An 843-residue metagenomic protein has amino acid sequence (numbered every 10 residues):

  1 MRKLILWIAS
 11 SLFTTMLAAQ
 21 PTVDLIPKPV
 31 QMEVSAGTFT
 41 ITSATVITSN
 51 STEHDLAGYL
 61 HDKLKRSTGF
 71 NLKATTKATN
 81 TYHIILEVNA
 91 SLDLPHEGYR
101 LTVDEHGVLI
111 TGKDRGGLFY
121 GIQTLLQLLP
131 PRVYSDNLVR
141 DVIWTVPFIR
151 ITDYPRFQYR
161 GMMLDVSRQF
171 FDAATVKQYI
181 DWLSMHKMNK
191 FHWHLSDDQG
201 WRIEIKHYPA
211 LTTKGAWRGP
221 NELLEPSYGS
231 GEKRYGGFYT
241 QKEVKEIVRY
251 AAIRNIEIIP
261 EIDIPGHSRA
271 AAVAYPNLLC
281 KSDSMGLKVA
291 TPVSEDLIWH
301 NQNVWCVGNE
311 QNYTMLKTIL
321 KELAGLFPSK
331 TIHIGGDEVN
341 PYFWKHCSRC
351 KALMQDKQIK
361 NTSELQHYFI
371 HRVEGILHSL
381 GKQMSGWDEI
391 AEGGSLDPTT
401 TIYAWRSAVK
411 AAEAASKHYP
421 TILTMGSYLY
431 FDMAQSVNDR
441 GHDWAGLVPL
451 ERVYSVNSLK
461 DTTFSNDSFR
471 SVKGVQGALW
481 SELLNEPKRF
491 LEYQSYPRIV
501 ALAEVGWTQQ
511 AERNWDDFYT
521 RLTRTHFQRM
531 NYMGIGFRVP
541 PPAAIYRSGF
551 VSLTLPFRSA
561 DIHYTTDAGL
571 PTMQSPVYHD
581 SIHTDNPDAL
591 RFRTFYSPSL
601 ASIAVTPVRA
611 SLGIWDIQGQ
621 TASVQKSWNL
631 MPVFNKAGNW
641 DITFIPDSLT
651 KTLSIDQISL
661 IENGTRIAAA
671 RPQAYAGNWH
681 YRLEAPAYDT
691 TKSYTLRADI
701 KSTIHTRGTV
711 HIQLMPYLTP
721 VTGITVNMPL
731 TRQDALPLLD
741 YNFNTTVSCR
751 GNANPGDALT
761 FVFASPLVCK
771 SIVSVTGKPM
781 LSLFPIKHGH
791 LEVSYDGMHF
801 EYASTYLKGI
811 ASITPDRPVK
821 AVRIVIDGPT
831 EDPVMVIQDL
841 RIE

Functional and structural regions predicted by a protein language model:
A19, T48, Q509, R513-I614: Short, compositionally stereotyped local motifs that mark structural "simplifiers"
Q20-F157, F490, G506-Y532: Contiguous, structured surface segment used for ligand recognition
D93-T331, R372, I376, Q476-L483: Feature activates predominantly on carbohydrate-active enzymes
V293-D296, H300-P398, W405-E413: Active-site neighborhood of glycoside hydrolase catalytic domains
M384-E389, G394-T400, R406-F550, T554: Flexible, acidic glycine-rich loops studded with aromatic residues
S611-V624, K636, G664, Q673-N678 (+7 more regions): Disordered, acidic Ser/Thr/Pro-rich linker "stalks" and the adjacent N-terminal cap of the next globular domain
T643-T650, D699-T703, V825-D832: Short beta-strand-plus-loop segments that form exposed binding edges in beta-rich domains
N754-P755, M780-E843: Trp- and acidic/polar-enriched beta-sheet ligand-binding modules for extracellular glycan and matrix recognition
